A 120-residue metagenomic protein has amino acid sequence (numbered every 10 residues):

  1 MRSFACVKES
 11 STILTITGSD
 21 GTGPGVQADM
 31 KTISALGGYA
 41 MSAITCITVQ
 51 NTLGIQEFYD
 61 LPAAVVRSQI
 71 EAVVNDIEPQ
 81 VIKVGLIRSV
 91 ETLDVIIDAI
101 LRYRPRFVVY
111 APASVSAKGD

Functional and structural regions predicted by a protein language model:
M1-V81: Small-residue (G/A/S/T)-rich helix-start motifs and N-terminal tracts that mark the onset
V84, S89-D120: Conserved beta-alpha-beta core of the PfkB/ribokinase-like small-molecule kinase fold
